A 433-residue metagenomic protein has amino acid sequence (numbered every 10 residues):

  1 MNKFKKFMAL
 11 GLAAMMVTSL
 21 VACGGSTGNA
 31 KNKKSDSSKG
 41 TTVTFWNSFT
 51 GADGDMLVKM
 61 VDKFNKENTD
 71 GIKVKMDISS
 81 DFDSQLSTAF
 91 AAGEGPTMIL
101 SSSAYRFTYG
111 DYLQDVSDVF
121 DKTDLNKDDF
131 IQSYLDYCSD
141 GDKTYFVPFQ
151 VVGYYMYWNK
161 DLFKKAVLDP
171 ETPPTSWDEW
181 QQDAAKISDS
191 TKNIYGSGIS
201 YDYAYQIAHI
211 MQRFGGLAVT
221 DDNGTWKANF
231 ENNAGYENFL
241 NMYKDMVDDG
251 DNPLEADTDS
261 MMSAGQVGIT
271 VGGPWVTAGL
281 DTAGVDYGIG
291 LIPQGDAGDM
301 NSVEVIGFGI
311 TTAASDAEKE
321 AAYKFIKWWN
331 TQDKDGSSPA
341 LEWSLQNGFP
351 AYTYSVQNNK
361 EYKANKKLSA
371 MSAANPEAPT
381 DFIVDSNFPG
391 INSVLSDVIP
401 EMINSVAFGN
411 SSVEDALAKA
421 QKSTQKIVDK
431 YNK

Functional and structural regions predicted by a protein language model:
M1-T44, K66, N365, D415-A418 (+1 more regions): Short, low-complexity disordered leader/linker segments with a strong preference for bacterial N-terminal type II
S38-T50, I72-D77, T97-M98, Y145 (+1 more regions): Short, well-ordered beta-strand elements
K63, E67-F130, K165-V167, T175 (+2 more regions): Extracytoplasmic "Venus flytrap"/periplasmic binding protein-like
S102-Y155, Q181, A208-M211, G288-L291 (+2 more regions): Hinge/lid segment of periplasmic solute-binding proteins
D121, G279-D286, A297-S302, F308-D397: C-terminal lobe and pocket-closing loops of periplasmic/extracytoplasmic Venus-flytrap solute-binding proteins
G141-F149, Y154, K164, D178-K227 (+1 more regions): Extracytoplasmic/periplasmic solute-binding protein
K164, P170, E361, N375-K433: Conserved C-terminal helix/tail region of periplasmic/extracytoplasmic solute-binding proteins
Q182-K186, G224-E255: Glycine-centered hinge/linker elements that transmit conformational signals in sensory and ligand-binding systems
